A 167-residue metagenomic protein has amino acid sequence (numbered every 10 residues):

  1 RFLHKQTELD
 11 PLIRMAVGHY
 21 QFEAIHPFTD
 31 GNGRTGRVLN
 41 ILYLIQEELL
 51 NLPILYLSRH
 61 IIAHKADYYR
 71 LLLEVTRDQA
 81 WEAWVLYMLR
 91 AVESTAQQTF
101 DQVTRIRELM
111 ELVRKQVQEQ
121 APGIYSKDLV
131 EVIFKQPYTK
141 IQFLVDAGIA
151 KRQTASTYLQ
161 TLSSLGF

Functional and structural regions predicted by a protein language model:
R1-V103: Phosphate/pyrophosphate-binding active-site loops
I62-Y69, L112-Q118, T154-A155: Short, mixed-charge aromatic SLiMs
M88, L144, A155: Hydrophobic, well-ordered secondary-structure elements that form the walls of internal hydrophobic environments
A91-A121, D128: Conserved alpha/beta core segments of nucleic-acid transaction machinery
P122-S126, R152-A155: Membrane-interface starts of transmembrane alpha-helices
Y125-V130, K135-A147: Short acidic, hydrophobic short linear motifs in intrinsically disordered regions
I149-T161: Short amphipathic alpha-helical interaction segments
S163-F167: A short, conserved structural fragment
